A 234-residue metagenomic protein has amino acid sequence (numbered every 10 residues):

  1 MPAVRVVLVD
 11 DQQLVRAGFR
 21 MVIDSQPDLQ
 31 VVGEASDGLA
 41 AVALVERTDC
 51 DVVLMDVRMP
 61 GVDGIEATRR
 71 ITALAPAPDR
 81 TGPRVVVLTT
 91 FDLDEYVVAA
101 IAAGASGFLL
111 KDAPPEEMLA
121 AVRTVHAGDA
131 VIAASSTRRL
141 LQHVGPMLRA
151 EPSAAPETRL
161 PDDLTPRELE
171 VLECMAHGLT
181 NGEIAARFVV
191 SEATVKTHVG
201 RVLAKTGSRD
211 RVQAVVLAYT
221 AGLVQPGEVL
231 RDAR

Functional and structural regions predicted by a protein language model:
D10, D56, T89: Active-site residues of response regulator receiver
E34-A43, D63-E66, D210-R211: Helix N-cap/capping motif at the beta->alpha junctions
A43, I65-T81: Short amphipathic alpha-helix used as the core "switch/output" element in two-component signaling
T48-L54: Active-site beta3 strand of CheY-like receiver
M59: Receiver (REC) domain active-site loop signature in two-component systems and cognate sites in sensor histidine kinases
V97-A102, G107, D112-P166, E170 (+1 more regions): Short, flexible helix-to-coil linker/hinge segments that flank and couple to helix-turn-helix
G178-Q213: Recognition helix of helix-turn-helix DNA-binding domains
L203-R234: Basic, Lys/Arg-enriched C-terminal extension of HTH/homeodomain DNA-binding domains
